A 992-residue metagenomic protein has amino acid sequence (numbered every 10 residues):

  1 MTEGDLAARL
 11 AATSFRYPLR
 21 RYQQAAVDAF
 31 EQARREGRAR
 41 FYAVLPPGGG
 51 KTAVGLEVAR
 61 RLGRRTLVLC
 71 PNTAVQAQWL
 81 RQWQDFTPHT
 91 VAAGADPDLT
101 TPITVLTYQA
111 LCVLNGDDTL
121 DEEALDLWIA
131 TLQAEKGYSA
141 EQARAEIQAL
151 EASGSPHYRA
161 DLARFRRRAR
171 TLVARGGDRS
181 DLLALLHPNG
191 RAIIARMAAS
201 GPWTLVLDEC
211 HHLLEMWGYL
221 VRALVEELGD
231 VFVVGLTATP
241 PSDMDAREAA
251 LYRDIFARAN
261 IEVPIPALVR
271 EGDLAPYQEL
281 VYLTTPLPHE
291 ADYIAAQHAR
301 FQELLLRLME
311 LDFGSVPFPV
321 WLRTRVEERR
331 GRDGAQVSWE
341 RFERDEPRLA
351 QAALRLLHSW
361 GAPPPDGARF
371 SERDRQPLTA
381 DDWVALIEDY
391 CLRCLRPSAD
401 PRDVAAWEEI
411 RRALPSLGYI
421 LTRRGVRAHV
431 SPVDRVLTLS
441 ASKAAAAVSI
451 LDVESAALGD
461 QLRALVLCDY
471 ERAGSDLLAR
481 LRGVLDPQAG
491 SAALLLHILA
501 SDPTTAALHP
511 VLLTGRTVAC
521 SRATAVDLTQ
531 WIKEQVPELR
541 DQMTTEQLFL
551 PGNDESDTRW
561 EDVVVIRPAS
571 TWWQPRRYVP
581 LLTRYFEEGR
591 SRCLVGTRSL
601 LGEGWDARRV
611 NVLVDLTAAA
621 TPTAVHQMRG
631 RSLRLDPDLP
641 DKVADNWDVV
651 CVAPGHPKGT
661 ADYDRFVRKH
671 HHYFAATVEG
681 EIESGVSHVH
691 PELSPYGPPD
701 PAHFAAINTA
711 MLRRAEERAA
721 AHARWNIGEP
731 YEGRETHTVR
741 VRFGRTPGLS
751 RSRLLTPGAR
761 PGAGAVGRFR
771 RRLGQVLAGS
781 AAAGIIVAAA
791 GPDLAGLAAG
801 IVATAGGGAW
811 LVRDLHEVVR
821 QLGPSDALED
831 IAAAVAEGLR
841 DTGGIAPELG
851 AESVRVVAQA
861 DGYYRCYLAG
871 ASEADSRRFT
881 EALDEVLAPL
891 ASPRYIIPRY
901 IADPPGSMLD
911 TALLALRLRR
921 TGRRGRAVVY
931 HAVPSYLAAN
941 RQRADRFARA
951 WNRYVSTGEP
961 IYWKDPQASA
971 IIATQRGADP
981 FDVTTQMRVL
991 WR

Functional and structural regions predicted by a protein language model:
T2-Y42: Conserved pre-motif I regulatory segment
P46-G49, A92, P97, P102-I103 (+15 more regions): Conserved C-terminal RecA-like helicase domain
P47, T52-T87, T107-V113, W217 (+2 more regions): Conserved Walker A/P-loop ATP-binding site and its immediately adjacent core in helicase/helicase-like ATPase domains
A74-D98, L114-W128, R253-F256: Conserved helix-turn-beta segment of the N-terminal RecA-like "Helicase ATP-binding" lobe in SF1/SF2 helicases
H212-L274: Post-DEXD/H (motif II) to motif III coupling segment of the RecA-like Helicase ATP-binding lobe
L305-L354, A661-D910, R917-R924: Long, largely alpha-helical accessory region at the distal end of helicase-like NTP-driven motors
V595, W605-A618, Q627, A644-D648: A short beta-strand element within the Helicase C-terminal
Q627, R631-Y663: Conserved segment of the helicase C-terminal RecA-like domain
